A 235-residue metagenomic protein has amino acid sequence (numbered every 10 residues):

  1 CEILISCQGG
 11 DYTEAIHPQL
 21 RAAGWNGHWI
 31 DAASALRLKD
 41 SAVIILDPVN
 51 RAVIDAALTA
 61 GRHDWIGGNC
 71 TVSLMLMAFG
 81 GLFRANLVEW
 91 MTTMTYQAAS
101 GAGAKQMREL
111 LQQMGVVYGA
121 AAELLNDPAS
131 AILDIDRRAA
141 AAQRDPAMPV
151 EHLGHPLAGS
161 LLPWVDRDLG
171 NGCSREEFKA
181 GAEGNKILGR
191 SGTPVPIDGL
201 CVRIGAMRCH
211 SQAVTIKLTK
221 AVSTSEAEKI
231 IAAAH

Functional and structural regions predicted by a protein language model:
C1-H152, G192-P196, K229: N-terminal Rossmann-like NAD(P) cofactor-binding subdomain of oxidoreductases, focused on the glycine-rich
A122-H235: Contiguous C-terminal substrate-recognition/catalytic subdomains in enzyme active sites
